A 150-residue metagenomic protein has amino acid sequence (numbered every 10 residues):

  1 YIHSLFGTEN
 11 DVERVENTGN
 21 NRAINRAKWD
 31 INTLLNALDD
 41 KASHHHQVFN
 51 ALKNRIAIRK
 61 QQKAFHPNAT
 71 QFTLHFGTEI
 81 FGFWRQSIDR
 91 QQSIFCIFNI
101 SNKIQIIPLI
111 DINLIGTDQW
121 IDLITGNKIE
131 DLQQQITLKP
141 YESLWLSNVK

Functional and structural regions predicted by a protein language model:
Y1-I94, I100-Q105: Loop/helix patches that line or flank the sugar-binding groove of alpha-linked glycan CAZymes
A27, F81, F95, D118 (+2 more regions): A broad, low-specificity signal marking well-ordered, structured residues that form hydrophobic/aromatic
R55, W120, Y141: A residue-level signal for conserved active-site and pocket-lining positions in enzyme catalytic cores
F65, L109-I110, S143: Glycine/serine-rich loop-strand microenvironments at binding/catalytic pocket rims
I100-S101, D111-I112, Q133-T137: A short, sequence-level motif marking secondary-structure junctions
I104-T125: Beta-strand-rich binding/interaction modules
E130-K150: C-terminal beta-strand-rich structural cap/linker in extracellular carbohydrate-active enzymes
